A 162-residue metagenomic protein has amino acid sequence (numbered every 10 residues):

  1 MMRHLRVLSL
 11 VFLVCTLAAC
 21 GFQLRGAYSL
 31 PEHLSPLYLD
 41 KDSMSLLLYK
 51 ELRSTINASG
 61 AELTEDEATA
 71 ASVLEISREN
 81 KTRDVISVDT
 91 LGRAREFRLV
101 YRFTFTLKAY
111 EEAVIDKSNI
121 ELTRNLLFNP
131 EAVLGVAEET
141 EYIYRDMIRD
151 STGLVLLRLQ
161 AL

Functional and structural regions predicted by a protein language model:
M1-S9: Bacterial N-terminal signal peptides that target proteins for export
C15-A19: C-terminal motif of bacterial Sec signal peptides marking the signal peptidase cleavage site
G21-L24: Bacterial signal peptide processing site
H33-N80: N-terminal segment of the mature soluble domain
I56, G60, L107, E111 (+2 more regions): Sec/Tat-exported extracytoplasmic proteins
E75-N119, N125-E141: Surface-exposed short loop/turn segments
L134-L162: C-terminal/domain-edge helix-coil "capping" segments
